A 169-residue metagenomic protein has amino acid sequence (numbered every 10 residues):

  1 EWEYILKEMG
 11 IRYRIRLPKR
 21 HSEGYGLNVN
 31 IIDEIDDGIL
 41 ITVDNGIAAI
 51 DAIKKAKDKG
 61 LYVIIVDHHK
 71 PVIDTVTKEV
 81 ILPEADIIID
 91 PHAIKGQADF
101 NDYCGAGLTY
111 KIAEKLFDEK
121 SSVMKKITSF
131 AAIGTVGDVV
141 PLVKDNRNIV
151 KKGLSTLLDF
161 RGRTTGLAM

Functional and structural regions predicted by a protein language model:
E1-M169: Replace "Mg2+/Mn2+-dependent" with "divalent metal-dependent
